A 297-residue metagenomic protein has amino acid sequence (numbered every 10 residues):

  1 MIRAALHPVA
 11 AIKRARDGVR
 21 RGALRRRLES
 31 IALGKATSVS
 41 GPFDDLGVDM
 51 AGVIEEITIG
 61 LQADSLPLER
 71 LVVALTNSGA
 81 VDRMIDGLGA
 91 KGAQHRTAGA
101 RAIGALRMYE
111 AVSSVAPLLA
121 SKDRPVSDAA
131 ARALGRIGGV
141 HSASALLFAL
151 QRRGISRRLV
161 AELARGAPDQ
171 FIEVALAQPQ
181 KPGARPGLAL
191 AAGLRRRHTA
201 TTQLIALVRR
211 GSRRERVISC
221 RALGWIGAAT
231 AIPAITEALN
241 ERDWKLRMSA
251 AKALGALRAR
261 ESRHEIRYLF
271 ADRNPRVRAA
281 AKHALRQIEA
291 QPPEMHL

Functional and structural regions predicted by a protein language model:
M1-D82, G89-H95, K282: N-terminal alpha-helical scaffold/docking segments in eukaryotic complex subunits
R3-R16, K122-D128, R132-R165: Long, contiguous interaction/recruitment modules in multidomain scaffold/adaptor proteins
S40-G41, G52-I54, L75-L88, M108-A120 (+6 more regions): Amphipathic alpha-helical scaffolding segments comprising HEAT/armadillo-like alpha-solenoid repeats
R70-A74, A102-A105, A133-R136, E162-L163 (+5 more regions): Core register positions within helices of long alpha-helical scaffolds
L71, G99, A130, L159-V160 (+4 more regions): Conserved hydrophobic register position within alpha-solenoid helical repeats
A93-Q94, Y109, R124-P125, R152-R157 (+7 more regions): Alpha-helix N-cap/helix-start positions at coil->helix boundaries
W244, S249-L297: Long, ordered, amphipathic alpha-helical scaffolds
